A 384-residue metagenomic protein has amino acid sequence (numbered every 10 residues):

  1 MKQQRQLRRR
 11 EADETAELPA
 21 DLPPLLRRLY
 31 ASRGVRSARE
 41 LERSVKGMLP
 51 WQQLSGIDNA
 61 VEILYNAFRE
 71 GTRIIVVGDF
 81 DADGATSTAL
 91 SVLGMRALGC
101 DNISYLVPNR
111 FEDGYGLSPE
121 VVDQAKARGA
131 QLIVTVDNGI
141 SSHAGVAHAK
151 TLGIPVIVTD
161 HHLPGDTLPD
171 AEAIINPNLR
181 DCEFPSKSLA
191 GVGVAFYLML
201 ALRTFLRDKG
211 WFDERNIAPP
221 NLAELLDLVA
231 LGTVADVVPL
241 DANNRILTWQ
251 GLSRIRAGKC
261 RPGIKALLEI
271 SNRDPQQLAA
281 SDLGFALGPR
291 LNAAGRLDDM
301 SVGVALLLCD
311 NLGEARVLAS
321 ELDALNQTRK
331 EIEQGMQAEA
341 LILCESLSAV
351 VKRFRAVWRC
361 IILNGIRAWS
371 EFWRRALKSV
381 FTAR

Functional and structural regions predicted by a protein language model:
K2, R9-Q131, L152-G153, T204-R384: Hydrophobic helix-and-loop "lid/oligomerization" segment in the mid-to-C-terminal part of catalytic domains
N66, D166-N176, I264: Acidic-glycine-rich active-site phosphate/pyrophosphate-binding loop
D79-F80, P108-F111, N138-G139, H161-P164 (+3 more regions): Short, ordered loop/turn segments at secondary-structure junctions
L90, P169-D213, L225-V229, V234: Short alpha-helices
V121, G145, T167: Short acidic active-site motifs
L132, V136-K150, I154: Phosphate/diphosphate-binding loops
H143, L168, L189-V192, F196 (+3 more regions): Amphipathic alpha-helical transducer elements in NTP-driven molecular machines
I154-P169, R384: Short, acidic/small-residue loops that bind anionic groups at enzyme active sites
